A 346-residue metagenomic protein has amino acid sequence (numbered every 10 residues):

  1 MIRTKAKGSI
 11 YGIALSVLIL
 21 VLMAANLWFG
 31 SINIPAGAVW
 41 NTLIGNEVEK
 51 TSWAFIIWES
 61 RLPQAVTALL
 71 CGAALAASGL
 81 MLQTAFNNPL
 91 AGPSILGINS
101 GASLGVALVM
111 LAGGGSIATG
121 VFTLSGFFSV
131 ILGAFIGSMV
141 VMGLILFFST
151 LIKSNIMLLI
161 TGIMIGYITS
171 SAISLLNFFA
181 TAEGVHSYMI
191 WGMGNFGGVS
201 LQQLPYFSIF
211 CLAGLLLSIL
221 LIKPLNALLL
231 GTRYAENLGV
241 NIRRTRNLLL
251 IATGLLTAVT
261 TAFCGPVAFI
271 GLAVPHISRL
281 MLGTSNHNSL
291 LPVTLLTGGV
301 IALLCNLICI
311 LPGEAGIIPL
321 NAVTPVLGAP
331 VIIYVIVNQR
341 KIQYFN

Functional and structural regions predicted by a protein language model:
M1-N346: Alpha-helical transmembrane segments in inner-membrane proteins
